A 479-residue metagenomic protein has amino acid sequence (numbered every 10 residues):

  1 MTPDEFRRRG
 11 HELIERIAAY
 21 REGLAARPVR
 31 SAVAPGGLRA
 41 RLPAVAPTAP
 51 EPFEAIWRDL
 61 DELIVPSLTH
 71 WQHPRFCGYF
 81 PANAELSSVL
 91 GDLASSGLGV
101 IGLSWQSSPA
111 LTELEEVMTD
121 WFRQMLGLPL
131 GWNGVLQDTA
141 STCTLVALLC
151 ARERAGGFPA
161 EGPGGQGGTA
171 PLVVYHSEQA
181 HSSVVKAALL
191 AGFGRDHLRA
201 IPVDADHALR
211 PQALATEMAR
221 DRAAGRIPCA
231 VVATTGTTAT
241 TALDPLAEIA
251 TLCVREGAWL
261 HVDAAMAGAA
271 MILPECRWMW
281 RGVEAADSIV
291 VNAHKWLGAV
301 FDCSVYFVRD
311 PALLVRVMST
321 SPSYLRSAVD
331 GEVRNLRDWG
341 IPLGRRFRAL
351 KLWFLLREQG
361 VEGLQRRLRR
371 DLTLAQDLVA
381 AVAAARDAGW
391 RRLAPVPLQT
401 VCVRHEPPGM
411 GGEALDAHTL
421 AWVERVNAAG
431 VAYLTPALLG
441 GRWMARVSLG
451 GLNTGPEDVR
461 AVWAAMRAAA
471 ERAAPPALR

Functional and structural regions predicted by a protein language model:
M1-G131, E424, A428, A432 (+3 more regions): N-terminal entrance/gating region of PLP-dependent enzymes' catalytic architecture
P3, L98-Q106, P129-V135, G168-L172 (+5 more regions): Glycine- and acidic
S31-P35, G331-V333, R337-Q359, G363-R367 (+2 more regions): Conserved small-domain helix->loop->beta segment predominantly found in fold-type I
T139-V315: Conserved PLP-enzyme active-site core in the AAT-like
Q179-H181, A205-D206, G236-T238, A267 (+11 more regions): Short, glycine-/Ser/Thr-/acidic-enriched flexible segments
T237, E256, R281-A385: Active-site C-terminal subdomain of aminotransferase-like
A250, V254, A383, N427: Anion (oxyanion) recognition and catalysis
P436-R479: PLP-dependent enzyme catalytic core of the Aspartate aminotransferase-like
